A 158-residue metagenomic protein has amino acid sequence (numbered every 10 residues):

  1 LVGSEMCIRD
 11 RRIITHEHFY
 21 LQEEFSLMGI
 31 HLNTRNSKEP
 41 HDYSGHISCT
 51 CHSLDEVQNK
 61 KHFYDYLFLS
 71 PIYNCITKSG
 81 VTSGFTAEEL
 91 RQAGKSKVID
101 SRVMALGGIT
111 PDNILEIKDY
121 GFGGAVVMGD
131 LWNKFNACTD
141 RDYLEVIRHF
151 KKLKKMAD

Functional and structural regions predicted by a protein language model:
L1-I8: Short, small-residue-biased leader/transition segments that mark boundaries at the very start of proteins
I8-R9, Y43, I99: Helix C-cap/helix->beta junction micro-motif
I13-M28, H52-F63, S96-I99, M104 (+1 more regions): Catalytic cores of alpha/beta
H31-Q58: S-adenosyl-L-methionine/SAH cofactor-binding core of RNA-modifying enzymes
L32-P40, F68-V81, I114-L153: Glycine-rich phosphate-binding active-site loops on the catalytic face of alpha/beta enzymes
I47, S53-K78: Histidine/lysine/aspartate-rich catalytic loop segments that bind and position anionic ligands
V81-R91: Charged helix-capping and loop-helix junction motifs
D158: Expand to "…catalyze enediolate/carbanion chemistry for C-C bond making/breaking, isomerization, decarboxylation
